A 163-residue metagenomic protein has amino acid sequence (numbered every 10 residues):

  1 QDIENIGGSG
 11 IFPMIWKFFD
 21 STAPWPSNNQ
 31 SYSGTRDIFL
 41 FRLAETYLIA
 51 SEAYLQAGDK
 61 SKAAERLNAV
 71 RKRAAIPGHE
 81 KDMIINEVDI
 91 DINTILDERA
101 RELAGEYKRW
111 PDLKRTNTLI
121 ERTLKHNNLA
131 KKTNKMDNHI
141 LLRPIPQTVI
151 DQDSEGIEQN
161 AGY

Functional and structural regions predicted by a protein language model:
Q1-R42: Flexible, polar/acidic helix-loop-strand segments at domain edges
Q30-L40, R71, D82-Y163: Long, intrinsically disordered, low-complexity segments
R66-A69: Alpha-helical solenoid repeat scaffolds, predominantly canonical TPR units
